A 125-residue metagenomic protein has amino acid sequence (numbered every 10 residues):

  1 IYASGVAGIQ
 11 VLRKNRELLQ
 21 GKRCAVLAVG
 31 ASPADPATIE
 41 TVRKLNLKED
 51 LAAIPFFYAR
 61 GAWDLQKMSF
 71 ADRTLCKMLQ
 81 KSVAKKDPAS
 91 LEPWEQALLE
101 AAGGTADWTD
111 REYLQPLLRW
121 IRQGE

Functional and structural regions predicted by a protein language model:
A3-E125: FMN-binding flavodoxin-like domain, especially the glycine-rich phosphate-binding loop
